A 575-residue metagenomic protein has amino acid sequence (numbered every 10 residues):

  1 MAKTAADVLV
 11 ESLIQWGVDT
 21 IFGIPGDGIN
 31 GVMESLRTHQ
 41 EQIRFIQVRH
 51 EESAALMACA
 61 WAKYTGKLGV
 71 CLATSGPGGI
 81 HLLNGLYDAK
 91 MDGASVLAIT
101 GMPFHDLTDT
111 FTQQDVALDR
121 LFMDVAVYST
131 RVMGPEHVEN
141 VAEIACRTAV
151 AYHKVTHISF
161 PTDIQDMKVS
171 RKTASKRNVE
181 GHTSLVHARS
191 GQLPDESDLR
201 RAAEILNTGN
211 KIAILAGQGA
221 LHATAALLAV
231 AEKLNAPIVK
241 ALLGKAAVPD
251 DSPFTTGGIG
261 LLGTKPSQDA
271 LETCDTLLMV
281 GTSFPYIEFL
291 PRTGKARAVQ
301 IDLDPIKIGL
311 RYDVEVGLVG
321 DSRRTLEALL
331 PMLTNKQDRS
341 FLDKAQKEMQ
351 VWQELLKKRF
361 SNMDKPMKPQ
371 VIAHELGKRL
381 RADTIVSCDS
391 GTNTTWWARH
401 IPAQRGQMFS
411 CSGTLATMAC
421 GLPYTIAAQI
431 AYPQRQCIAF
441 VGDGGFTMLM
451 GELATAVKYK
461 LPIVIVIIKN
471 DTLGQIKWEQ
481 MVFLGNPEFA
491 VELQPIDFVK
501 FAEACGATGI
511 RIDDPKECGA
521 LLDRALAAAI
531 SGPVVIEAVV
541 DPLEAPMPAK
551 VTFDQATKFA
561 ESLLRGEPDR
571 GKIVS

Functional and structural regions predicted by a protein language model:
M1-Q337, R379-A382, T455, P462-I467 (+3 more regions): N-terminal alpha/beta PP-like core and its mobile active-site loop of ThDP/TPP-dependent enzymes
L9-V10, I14, D27, V32-R37 (+1 more regions): Active-site diphosphate/adenylate-binding microenvironment
E51, D275, D302, D389 (+3 more regions): Acidic active-site catalytic centers that drive phospho-/nucleotidyl reactions and related ester hydrolyses
W61, I80, S340-S361, A428 (+3 more regions): Charged, low-complexity, helix-prone segments enriched in Lys/Glu/Asp/Gln
I99, L107-Q114, L261, G309-R311 (+4 more regions): Thiamine diphosphate
E136, K172, H182-L185, R189 (+7 more regions): Phosphate/pyrophosphate-binding active-site segments
